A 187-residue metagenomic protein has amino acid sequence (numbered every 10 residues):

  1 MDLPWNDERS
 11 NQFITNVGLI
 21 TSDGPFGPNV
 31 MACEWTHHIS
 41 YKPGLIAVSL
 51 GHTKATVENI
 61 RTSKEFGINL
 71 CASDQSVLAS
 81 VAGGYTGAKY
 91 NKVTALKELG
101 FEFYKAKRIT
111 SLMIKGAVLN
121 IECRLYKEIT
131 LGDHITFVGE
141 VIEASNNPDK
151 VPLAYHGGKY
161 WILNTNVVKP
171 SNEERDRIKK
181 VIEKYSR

Functional and structural regions predicted by a protein language model:
M1-R187: Basic, polyanion-binding surface patches
